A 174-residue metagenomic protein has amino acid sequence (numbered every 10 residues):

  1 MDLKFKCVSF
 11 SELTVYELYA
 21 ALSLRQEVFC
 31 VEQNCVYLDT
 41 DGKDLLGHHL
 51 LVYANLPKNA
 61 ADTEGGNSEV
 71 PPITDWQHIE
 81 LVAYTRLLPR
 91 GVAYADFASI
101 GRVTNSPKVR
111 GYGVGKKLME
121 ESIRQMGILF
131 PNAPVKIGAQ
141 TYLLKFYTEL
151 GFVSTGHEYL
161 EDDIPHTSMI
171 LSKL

Functional and structural regions predicted by a protein language model:
M1-H49, A54-A61, D75-E80: Short amphipathic alpha-helix that is part of the acyltransferase structural core
C35-L38, G47-Y53, P71, Y84 (+3 more regions): Short hydrophobic/aromatic beta-strand element in the GNAT-like acyltransferase core that lines or flanks the acyl-donor
L45-L46, Y94, E161-P165: Short acidic/glycine-enriched loop/turn segments that link adjacent beta-strands
L51, D62-P89, S99-T104: Conserved beta-strand in the GNAT
N105, G111-R124: Conserved acetyl-CoA-binding loop-helix of GNAT-fold acetyltransferases
S106, Q140: Residue-level recognition of the GNAT/N-acetyltransferase active site
M126-A139: Conserved GNAT acetyl-CoA-binding A-motif
K136-G138, T148, V153-S168: Conserved catalytic-core motifs of GNAT/GCN5-like acyltransferases
